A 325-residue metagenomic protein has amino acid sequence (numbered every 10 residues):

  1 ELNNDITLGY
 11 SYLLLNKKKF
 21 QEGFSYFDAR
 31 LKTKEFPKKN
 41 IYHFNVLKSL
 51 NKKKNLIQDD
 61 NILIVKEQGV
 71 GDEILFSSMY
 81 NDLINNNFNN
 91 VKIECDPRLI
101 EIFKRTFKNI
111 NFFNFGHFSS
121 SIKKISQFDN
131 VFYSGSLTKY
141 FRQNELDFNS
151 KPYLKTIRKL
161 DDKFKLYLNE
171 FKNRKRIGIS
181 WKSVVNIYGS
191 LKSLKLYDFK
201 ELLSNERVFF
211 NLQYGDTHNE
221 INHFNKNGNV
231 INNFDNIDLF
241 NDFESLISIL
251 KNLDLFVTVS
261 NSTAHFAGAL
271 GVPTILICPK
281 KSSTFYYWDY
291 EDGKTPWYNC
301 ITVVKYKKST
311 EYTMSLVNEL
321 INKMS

Functional and structural regions predicted by a protein language model:
E1-L255, S260-S325: Alpha-helical solenoid repeat scaffolds of the TPR/TPR-like class and their adjacent stem/linker regions that mediate
